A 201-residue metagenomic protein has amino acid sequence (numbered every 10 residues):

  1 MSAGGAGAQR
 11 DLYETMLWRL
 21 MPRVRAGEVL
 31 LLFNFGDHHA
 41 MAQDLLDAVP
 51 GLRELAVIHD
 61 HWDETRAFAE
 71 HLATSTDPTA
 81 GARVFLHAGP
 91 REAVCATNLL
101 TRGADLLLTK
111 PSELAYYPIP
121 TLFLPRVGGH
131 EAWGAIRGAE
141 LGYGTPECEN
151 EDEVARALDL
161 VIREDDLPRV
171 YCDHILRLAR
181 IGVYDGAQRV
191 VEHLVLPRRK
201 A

Functional and structural regions predicted by a protein language model:
M1-E64: Conserved catalytic-core segment of nucleotide-activated headgroup transferases in glycan assembly
G7, D11, T15, L99 (+2 more regions): Conserved active-site and cofactor/substrate-binding residues in soluble primary-metabolism enzymes
D11-L12, M41, G134, E153-V154 (+2 more regions): General structural feature for long, well-ordered alpha-helical segments within catalytic domains of soluble enzymes
E28-F33, A82-V84, I119-T121: Hydrophobic beta-strand segments of well-ordered beta-sheets in folded domains
L52-A115: Donor nucleotide-activated moiety binding/catalytic core segment of transferases that use nucleotide-activated donors
L107-D165: Catalytic binding pocket for nucleotide-activated donors in carbohydrate/polymer assembly enzymes
L160-A201: C-terminal amphipathic helix plus adjacent low-complexity, charged tail appended to glycosyltransferase catalytic
